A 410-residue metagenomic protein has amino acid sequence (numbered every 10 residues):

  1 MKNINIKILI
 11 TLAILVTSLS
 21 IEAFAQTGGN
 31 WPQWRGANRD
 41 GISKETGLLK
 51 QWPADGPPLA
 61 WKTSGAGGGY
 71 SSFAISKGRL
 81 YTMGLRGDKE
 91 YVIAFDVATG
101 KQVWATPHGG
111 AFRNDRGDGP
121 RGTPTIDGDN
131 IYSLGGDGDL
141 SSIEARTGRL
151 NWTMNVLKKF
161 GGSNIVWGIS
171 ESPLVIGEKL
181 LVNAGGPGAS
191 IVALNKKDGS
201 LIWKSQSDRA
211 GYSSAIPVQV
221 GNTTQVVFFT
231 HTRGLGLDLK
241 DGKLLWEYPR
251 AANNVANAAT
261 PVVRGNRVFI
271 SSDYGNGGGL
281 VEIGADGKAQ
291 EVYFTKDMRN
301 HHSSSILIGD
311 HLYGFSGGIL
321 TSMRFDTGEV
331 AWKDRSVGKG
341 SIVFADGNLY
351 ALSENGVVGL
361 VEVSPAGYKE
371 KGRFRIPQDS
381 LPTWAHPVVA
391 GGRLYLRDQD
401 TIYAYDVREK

Functional and structural regions predicted by a protein language model:
M1-I6: N-terminal secretory signal peptides that target proteins for export/translocation
L9-E22: Bacterial N-terminal signal peptides
F24-K410: Noncatalytic, solvent-exposed loop/strand surfaces of beta-propeller-type extracellular/periplasmic domains
